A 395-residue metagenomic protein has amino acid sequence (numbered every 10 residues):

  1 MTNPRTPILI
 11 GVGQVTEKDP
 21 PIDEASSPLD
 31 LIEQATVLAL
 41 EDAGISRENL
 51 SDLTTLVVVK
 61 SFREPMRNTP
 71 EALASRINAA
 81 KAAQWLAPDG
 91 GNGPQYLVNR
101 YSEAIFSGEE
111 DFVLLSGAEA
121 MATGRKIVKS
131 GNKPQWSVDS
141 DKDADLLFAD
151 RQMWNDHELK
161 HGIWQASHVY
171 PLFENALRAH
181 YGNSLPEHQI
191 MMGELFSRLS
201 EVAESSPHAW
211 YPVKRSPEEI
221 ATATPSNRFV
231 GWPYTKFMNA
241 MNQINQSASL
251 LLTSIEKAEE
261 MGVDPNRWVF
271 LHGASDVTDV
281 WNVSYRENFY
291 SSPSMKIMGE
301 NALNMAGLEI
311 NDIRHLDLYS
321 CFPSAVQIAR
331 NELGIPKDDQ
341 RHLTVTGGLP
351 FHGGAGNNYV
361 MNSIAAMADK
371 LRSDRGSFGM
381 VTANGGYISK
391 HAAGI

Functional and structural regions predicted by a protein language model:
M1-P88, E103-E110, L114-K257, V263-H352 (+2 more regions): Conserved "HGTGT" condensation-loop signature of ketosynthase/thiolase-family condensing enzymes that catalyze
L31, G93, Y359: Soluble or luminal CAZymes and related metallo-dependent hydrolases
G353, N357-I395: C-terminal catalytic subdomain
